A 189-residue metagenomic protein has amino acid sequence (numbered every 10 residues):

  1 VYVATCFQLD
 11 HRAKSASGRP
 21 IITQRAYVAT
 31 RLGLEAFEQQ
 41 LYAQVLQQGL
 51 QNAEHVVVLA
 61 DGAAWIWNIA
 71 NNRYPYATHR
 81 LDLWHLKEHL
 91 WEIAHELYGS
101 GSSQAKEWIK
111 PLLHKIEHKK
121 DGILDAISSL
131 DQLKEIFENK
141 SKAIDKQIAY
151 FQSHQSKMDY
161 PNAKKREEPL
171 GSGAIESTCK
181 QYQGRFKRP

Functional and structural regions predicted by a protein language model:
V1-P189: Catalytic center-proximal scaffold of phosphoryl-transfer enzymes
